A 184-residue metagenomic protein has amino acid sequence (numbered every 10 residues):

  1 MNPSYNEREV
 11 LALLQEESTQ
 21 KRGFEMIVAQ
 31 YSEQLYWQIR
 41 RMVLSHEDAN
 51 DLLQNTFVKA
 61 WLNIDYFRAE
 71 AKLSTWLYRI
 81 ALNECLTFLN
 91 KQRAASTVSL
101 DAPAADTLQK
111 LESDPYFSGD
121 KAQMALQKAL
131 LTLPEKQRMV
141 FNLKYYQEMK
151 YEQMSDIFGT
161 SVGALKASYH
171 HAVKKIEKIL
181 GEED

Functional and structural regions predicted by a protein language model:
M1-Q34, E182: N-terminal module of bacterial RNA polymerase sigma factors
N2-Y5, T97-S99, A125-Q127, E152-S161 (+1 more regions): C-terminal edge and immediately downstream basic/flexible tail or linker adjoining helix-turn-helix-like DNA-binding
P3-E9, A95-G119: Internal acidic/polar
E16, L44, F57-K72, Q92: Sigma70-family region 2
V28-H46, N63, L130, K175 (+1 more regions): Amphipathic, Lys/Arg- and hydrophobic-enriched alpha-helical face
W37, D51-V58, A71-N83: Structural recognition of an alpha-helix C-terminal capping motif at a helix-to-coil junction
Y66-R68, R79-S99, H171: Arg/Lys-rich amphipathic alpha helix in sigma70-family domain 2
V140-K144: A short pre-motif secondary-structure segment
